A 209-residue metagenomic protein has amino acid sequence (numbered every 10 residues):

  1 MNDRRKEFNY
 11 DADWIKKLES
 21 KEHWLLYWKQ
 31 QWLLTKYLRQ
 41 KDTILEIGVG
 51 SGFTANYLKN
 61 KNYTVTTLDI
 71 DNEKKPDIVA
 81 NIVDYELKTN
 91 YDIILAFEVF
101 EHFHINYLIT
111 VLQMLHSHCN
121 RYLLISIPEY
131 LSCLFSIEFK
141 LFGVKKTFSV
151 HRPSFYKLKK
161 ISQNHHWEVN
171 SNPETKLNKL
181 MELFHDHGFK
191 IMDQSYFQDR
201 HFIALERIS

Functional and structural regions predicted by a protein language model:
M1-I93, I109-L112, H166-K179, L183 (+2 more regions): Conserved N-terminal segment of class I S-adenosyl-L-methionine
R39, F103-H104, C119-N120: Helix-to-beta-strand junctions that scaffold the AdoMet/dcAdoMet cofactor pocket in Class I SAM-dependent enzymes
K74, L131-C133: Feature marks short, surface-exposed loop/turn motifs that line or immediately flank catalytic pockets and channel
I78-V79, L134-F139: Short aromatic-enriched loop/helix-cap "lid" or pocket-rim segments at secondary-structure transitions that line
A96-V99, L108: A short beta-strand submotif of the Rossmann-like class I SAM-dependent methyltransferase core that lines
F103-M114, I125-I127: A short, conserved alpha-helix within the catalytic core of class I
C119-E129: Conserved beta-strand signature within the Rossmann-like core of class I S-adenosyl-L-methionine
L141-L180, D193: C-terminal alpha-helical "lid/dimerization" subdomain adjacent to the S-adenosyl-L-methionine
